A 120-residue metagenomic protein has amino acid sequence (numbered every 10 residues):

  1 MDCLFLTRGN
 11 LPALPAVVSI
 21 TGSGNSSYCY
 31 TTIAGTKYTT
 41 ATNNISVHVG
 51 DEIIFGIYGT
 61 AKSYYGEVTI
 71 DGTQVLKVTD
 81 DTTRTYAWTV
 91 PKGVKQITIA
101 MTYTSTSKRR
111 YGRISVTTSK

Functional and structural regions predicted by a protein language model:
M1-A13: Enriched but not universal
T31, S63-T73: Short, surface-exposed beta-strand/strand-loop-strand elements in extracellular ectodomains
N43, R84-W88, K95: Short strand-edge motifs at loop-to-beta-strand transitions and within beta-strands of extracellular beta-rich domains
V47-I54, V94-Q96: Extended extracellular/luminal ectodomain segments enriched in beta-structured repeat modules
F55-G59: Aromatic/hydrophobic beta-strand junction motif of beta-rich domains
V75-D81: Short beta-strand segments within Ig-like beta-sandwich modules, predominantly Fibronectin type-III
A100-S107: Short beta-strand-plus-loop segments that form exposed binding edges in beta-rich domains
S107-V116: Edge beta-strands of jelly-roll/beta-sandwich modules across compartments, strongly enriched in secreted/luminal
